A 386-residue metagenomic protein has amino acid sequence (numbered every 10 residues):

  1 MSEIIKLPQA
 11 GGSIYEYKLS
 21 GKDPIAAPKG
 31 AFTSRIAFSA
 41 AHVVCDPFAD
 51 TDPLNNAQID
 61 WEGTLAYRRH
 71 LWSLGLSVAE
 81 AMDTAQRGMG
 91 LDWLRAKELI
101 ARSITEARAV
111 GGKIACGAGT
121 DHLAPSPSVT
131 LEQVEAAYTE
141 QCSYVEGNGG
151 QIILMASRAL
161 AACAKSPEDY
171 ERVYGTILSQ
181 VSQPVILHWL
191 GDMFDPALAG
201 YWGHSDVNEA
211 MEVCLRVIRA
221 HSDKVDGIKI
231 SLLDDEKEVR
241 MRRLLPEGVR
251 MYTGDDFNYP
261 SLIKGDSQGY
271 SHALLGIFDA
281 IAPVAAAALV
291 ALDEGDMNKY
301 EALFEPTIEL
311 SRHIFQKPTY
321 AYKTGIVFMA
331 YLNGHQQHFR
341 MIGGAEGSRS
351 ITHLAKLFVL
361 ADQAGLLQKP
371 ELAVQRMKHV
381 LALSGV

Functional and structural regions predicted by a protein language model:
E3-L7, S261-V386: Structured C-terminal cap/extension of enzyme domains
E3-V207, G343-T352, A364-V386: Active-site beta->alpha loop and helix N-cap motifs at the rims of alpha/beta catalytic domains
A40-C45, L74-E80, N148-I152, V213-V217 (+4 more regions): Short amphipathic alpha-helical segments, especially helix-boundary/capping motifs
A49, L74, V78-A81, M155-A156 (+7 more regions): A generic structural signal for ordered alpha-helices
E62-L65, L94, E132, A136 (+8 more regions): Generic alpha-helical secondary structure signal
P184-Y320: Catalytic alpha/beta core domains of metabolic enzymes, predominantly
